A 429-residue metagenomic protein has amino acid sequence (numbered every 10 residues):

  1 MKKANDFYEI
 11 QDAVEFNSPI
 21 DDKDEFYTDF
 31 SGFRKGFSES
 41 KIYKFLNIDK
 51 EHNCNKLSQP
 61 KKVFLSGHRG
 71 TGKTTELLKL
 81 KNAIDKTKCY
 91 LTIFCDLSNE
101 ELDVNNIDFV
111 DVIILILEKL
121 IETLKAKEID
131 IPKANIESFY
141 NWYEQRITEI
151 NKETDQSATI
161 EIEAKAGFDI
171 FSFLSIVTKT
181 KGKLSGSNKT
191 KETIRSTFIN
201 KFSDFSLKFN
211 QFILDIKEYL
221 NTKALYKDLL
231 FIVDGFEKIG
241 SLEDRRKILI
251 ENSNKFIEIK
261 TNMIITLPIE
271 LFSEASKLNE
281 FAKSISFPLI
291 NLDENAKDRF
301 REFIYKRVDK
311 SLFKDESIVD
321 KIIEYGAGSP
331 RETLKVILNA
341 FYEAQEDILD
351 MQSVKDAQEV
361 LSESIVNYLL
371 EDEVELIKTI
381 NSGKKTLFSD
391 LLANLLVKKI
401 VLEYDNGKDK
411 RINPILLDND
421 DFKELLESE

Functional and structural regions predicted by a protein language model:
M1-D85: Walker A/P-loop-proximal flanking segment of P-loop NTPase domains
N5-E9, T193-N200, D204-Y325: The catalytic "switch" region of P-loop NTPases
K61-K62, G67-A224: P-loop NTPase nucleotide-binding core
F64, A327-G328: Short coil/turn segments at helix-helix junctions and helix-capping linkers within large alpha-helical proteins
E76-L77, V104-I107, G240-R246, E274-L278 (+1 more regions): A short acidic (Asp/Glu
E76-L80, D111-K119, I248, N252-K255 (+3 more regions): Alpha-helical scaffold elements adjacent to nucleotide-binding pockets in ATP/GTP-utilizing enzyme cores
E100-E101, F139-E149, D234-I239, E270-F272 (+1 more regions): Short, internal active-site loops enriched in acidic
K310-Y325, R331-E429: C-terminal alpha-helical "lid" subdomain
